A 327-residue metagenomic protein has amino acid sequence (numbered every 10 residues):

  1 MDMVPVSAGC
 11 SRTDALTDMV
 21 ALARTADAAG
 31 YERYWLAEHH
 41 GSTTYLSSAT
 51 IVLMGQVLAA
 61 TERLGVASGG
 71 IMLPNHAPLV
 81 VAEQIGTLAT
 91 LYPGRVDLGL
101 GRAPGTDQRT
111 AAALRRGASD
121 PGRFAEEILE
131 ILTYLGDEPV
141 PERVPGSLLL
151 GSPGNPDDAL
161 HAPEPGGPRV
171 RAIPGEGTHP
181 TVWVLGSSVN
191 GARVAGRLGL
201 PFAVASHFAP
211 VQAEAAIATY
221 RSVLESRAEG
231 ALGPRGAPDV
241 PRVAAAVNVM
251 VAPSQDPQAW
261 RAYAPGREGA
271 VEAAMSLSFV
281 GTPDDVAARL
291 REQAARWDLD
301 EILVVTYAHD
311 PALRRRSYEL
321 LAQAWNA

Functional and structural regions predicted by a protein language model:
M1-M3, Y34-L36, G65-G69, V96-L100 (+4 more regions): Hydrophobic faces of well-ordered beta-strands that scaffold small-molecule active sites in alpha/beta enzyme cores
M1-R12, N75-P141, F202: Flexible, glycine-rich active-site loops centered on histidine and acidic residues that chelate a metal or position
M1-V66: N-terminal beta1-alpha1-beta2 module of alpha/beta enzyme domains
D2-T17, I71-L79, E176-G186, A273-D284: Active-site mouth loops of central-metabolism enzymes
T13-T25, G186-R193, P283-Q293: Short, acidic/polar
A26, G30, E38, V57 (+5 more regions): Conserved, mostly hydrophobic/aromatic
A118-R171, V211-D300, N326: An alpha-helical appendage that flanks or caps ligand/catalytic pockets
S188-F208: A conserved active-site cap/scaffold subdomain adjacent to cofactor or substrate pockets
